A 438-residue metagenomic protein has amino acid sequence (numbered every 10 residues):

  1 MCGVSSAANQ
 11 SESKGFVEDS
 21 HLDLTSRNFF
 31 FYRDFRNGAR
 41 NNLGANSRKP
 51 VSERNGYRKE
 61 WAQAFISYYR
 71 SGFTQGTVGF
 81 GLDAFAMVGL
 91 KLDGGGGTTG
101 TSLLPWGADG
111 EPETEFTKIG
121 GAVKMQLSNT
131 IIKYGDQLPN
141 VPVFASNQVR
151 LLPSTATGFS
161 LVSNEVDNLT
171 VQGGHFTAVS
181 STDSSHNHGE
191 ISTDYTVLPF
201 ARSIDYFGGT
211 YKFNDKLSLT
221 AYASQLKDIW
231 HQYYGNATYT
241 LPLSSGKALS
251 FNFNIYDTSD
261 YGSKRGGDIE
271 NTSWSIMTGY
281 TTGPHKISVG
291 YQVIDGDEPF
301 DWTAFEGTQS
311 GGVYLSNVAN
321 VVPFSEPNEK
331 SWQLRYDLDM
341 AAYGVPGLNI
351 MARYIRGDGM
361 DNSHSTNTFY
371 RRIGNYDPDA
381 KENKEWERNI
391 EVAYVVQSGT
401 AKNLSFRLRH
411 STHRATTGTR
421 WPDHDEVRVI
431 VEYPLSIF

Functional and structural regions predicted by a protein language model:
C2-P139, L338, K384-Q397, S405-F438: Beta-barrel outer-membrane channel/assembly domains of diderm bacteria
L22, G76-F80, N129-K133, N168-Q172 (+8 more regions): Repeated loop/turn-to-beta-strand initiation elements of outer-membrane beta-barrel proteins
N28, I132-S146, V171-G173, F207 (+5 more regions): Transmembrane beta-strand segments that form the barrel wall of outer-membrane beta-barrel proteins
K59, S146-P153, V179, A201 (+5 more regions): Solvent-exposed loop/turn segments connecting transmembrane beta-strands in outer-membrane beta-barrel proteins
I66-S71, G121-L127, A156-V166, I191-D215 (+5 more regions): Feature captures outer-membrane beta-barrel proteins of Gram-negative bacteria and organelles
G96-E115, G120, T130-N214, T220 (+2 more regions): Surface-exposed coil loops of outer-membrane beta-barrel proteins
Q172-Y195, S203-I204, G246-S331, T417-P422: Outer-membrane beta-barrel translocator/channel fold
Y291-E382, E387-E391: C-terminal structural cap/anchor segments
